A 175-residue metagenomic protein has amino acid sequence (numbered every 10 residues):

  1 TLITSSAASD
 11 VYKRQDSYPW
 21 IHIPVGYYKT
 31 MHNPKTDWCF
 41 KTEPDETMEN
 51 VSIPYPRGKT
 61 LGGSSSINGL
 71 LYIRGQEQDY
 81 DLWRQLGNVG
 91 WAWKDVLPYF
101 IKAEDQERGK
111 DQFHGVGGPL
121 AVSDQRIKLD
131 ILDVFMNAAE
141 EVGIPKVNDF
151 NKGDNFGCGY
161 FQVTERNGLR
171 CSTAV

Functional and structural regions predicted by a protein language model:
T1-A8, Y12: Single conserved hydrophobic/aromatic residue that forms the stacking wall/gate of nucleotide- or nucleobase-binding
K13-K59, L132, M136: N-terminal FAD cofactor-binding segment of flavoenzymes
D16, T60, S64-I67, R170: Gly/Ser/Thr-rich beta-alpha loop segments that engage phosphate groups in nucleotides
Y18-P19, Q78-R84: Cytochrome P450 core scaffold surrounding the K-helix E-X-X-R motif and the conserved "meander" helix-loop region
F40-S65, I73-Q76, D95-V116: A conserved beta-strand/loop capping segment in the N-terminal third of enzymes that catalyze redox or closely related
T42, Y55-R57, N68-G69, S123-D124 (+2 more regions): Pocket-edge structural micro-motifs
L71-D79, I127-D130: Short acidic alpha-helix initiation/capping motifs at coil-to-helix transition points, especially at protein N-termini
R84-V175: Conserved redox-cofactor binding core of oxidoreductases
